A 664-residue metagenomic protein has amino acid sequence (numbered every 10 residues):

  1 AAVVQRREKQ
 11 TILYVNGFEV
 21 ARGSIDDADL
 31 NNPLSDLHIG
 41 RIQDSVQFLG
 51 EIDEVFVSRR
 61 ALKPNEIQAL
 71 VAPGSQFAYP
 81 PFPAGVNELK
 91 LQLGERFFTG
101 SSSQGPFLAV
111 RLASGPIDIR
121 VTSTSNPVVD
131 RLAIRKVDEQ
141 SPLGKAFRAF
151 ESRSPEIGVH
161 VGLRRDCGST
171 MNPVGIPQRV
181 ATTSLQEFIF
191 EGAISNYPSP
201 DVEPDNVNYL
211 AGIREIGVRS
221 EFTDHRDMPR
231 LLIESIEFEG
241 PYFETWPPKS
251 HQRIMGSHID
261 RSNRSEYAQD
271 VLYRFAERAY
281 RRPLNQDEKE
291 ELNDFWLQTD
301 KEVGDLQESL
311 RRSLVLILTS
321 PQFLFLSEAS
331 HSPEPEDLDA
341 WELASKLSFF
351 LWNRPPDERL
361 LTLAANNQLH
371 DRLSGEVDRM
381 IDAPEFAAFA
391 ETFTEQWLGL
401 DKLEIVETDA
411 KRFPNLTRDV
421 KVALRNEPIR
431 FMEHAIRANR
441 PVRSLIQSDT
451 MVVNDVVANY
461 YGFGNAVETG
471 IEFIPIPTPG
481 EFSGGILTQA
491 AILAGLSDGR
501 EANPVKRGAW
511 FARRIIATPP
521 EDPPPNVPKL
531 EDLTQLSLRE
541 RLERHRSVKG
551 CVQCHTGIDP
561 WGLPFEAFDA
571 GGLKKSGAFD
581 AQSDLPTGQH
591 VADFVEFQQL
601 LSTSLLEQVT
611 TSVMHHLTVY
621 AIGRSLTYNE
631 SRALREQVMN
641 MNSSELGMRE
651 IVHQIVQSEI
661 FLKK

Functional and structural regions predicted by a protein language model:
A1-I12, E191-N196: Localized edge beta-strand/strand-to-loop motifs within extracellular or lumenal beta-rich domains
V15, E19-G23, L37-Q47, E54-K664: Low-complexity, glycine/serine/threonine/alanine-rich intrinsically disordered linker and propeptide segments
N32-P33: Charge-rich, low-complexity N-terminal segments
